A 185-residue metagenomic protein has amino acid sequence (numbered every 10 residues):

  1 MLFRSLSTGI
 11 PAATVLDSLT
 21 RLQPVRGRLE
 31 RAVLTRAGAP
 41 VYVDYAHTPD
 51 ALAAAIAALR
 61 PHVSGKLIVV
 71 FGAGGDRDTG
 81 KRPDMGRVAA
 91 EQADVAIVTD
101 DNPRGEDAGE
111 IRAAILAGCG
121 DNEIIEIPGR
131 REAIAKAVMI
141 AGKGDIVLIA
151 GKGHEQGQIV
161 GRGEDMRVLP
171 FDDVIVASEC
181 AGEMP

Functional and structural regions predicted by a protein language model:
F3-P185: ATP-dependent carboxylate-amine ligase
